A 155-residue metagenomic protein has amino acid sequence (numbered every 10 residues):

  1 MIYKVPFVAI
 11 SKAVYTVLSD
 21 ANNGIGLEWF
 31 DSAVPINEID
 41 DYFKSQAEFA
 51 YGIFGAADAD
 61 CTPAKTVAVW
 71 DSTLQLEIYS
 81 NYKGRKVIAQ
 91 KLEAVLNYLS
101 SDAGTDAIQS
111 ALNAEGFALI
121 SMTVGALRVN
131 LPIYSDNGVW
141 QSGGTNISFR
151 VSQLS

Functional and structural regions predicted by a protein language model:
M1-T66, T105-I120: Small/polar-rich, solvent-exposed N-terminal microdomains that initiate assembly or binding
M1-V5, K86, N137: Charge-dense, low-complexity intrinsically disordered segments
S11, Y15, K91, S142-G144 (+1 more regions): Secondary-structure boundary/capping motif
S11-K12, K65, W70-D71, Y79-S110: Extracellular/virion structural assembly segments
I25-L27, Y98-S152: Acidic-leaning, charged glycine-interspersed low-complexity segments
L27-K86, G125-I133, S142-G144, V151-L154: Short, solvent-exposed beta-alpha or beta-beta edge segments that form flexible loop/patches at the rim of ligand
